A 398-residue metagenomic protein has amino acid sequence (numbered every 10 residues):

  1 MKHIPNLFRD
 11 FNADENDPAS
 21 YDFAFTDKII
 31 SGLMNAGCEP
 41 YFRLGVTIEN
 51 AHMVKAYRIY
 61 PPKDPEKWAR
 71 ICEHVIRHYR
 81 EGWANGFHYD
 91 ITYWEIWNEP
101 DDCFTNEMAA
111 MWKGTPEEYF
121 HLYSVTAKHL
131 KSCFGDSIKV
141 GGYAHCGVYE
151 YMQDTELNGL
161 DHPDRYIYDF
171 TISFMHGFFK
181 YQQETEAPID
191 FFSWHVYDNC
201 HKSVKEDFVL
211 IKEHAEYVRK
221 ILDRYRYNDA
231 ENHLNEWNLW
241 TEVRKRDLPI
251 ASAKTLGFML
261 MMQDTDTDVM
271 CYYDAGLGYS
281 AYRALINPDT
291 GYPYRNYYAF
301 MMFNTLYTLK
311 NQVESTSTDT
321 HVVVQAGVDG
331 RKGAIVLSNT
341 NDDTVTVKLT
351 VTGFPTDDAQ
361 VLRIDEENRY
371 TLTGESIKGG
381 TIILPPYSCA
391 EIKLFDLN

Functional and structural regions predicted by a protein language model:
M1-S203: Substrate-binding cleft and catalytic face of glycoside hydrolase catalytic domains, especially the flexible beta-alpha
N98, N235, S338: Active-site flanking residues adjacent to catalytic metal/cofactor-binding acidic residues
Y119-A127, H214, A251, F258: Extracytoplasmic, non-cytosolic globular domains
H145-T155, Y197-V204, R219-S252, S280-I286: Active-site clefts of carbohydrate-active enzymes
H233-Y307, N311-V323, D329: Aromatic/acidic polysaccharide-binding cleft in carbohydrate-active enzymes
D319-P355, V361-I364, Y387-A390: Carbohydrate-binding surface patches
R363-I377: Solvent-exposed beta-strand/loop surfaces of large extracellular or lumenal domains
T373-N398: C-terminal beta-strand-rich structural cap/linker in extracellular carbohydrate-active enzymes
